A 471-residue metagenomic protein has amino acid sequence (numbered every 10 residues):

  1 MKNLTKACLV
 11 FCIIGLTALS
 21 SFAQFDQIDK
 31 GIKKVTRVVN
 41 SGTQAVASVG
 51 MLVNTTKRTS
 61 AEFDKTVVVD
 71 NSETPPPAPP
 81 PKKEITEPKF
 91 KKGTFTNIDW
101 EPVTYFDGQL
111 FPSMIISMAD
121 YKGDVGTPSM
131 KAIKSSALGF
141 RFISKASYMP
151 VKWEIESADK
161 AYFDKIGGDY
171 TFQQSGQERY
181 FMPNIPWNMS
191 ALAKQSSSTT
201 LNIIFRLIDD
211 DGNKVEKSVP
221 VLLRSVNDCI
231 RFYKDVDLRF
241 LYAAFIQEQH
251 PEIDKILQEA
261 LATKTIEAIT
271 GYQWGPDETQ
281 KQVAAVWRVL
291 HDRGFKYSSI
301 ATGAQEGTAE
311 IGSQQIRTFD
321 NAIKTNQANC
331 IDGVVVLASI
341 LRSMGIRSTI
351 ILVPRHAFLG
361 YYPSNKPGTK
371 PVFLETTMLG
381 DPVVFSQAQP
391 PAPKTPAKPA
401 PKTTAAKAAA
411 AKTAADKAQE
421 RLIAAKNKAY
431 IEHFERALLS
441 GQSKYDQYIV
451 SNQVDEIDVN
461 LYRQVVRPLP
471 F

Functional and structural regions predicted by a protein language model:
M1-C8: Bacterial N-terminal signal peptides that target proteins for export
A18-A23: Sec/Tat signal peptide C-region and signal peptidase I cleavage site
Q24-D70: Glycine- and small hydrophobic-rich membrane-insertion segments that are intrinsically disordered in solution
G31, A45, Q282-V286, G333 (+1 more regions): Stable alpha-helical elements in mature extracytoplasmic
T66-T86, K394-A406, A410: Acidic, proline-/serine-/threonine-rich low-complexity intrinsically disordered repeat tracts
P80-R231: Beta-strand-enriched, solvent-exposed domains that form extended recognition/catalytic surfaces
A244-T325: Secondary-structure boundary elements
I331-K444: Hydrophobic/aromatic-rich core segments of domains that either
